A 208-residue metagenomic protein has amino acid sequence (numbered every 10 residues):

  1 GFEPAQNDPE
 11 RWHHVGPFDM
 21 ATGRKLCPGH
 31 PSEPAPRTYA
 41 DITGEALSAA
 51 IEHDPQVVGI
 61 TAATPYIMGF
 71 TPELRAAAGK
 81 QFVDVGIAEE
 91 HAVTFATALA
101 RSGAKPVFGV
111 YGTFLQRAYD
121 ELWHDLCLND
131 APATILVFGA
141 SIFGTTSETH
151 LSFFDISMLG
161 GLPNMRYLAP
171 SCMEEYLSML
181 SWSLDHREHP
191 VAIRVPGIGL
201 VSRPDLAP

Functional and structural regions predicted by a protein language model:
G1-R194, G199-R203: Thiamine diphosphate
D205-P208: Short, intrinsically disordered, charge-balanced linker/junction segments flanking boundaries in proteins
